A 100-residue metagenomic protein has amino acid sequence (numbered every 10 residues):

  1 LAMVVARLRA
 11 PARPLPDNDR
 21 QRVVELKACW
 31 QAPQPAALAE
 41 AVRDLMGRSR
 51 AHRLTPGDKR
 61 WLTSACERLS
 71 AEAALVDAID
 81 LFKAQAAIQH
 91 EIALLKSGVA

Functional and structural regions predicted by a protein language model:
L1-A100: Charge/polar-rich, low-complexity and marginally structured segments
